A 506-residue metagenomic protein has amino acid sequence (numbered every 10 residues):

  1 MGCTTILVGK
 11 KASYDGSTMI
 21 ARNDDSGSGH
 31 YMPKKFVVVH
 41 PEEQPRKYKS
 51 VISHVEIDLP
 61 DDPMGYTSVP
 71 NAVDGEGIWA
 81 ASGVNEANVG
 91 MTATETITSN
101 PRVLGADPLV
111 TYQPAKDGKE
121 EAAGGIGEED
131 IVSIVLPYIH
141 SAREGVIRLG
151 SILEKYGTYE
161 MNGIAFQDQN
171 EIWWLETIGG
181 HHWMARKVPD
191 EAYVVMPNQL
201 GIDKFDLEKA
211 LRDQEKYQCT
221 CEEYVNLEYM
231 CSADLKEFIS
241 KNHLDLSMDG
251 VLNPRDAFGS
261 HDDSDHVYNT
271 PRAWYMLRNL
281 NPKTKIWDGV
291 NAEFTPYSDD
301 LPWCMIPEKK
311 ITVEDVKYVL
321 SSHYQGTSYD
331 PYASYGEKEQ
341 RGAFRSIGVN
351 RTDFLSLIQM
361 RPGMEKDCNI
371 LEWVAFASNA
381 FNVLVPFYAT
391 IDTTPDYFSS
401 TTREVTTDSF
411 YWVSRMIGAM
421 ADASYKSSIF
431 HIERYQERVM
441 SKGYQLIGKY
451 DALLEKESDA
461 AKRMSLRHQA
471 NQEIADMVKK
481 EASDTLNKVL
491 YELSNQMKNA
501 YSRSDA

Functional and structural regions predicted by a protein language model:
G2-E128, R148-N291: A contiguous strand-loop segment
D61-Y66, V146-I147, S334-G342: Short Pro/Gly-enriched beta-strand edge/turn motifs at strand-loop
V132-Y138: Short, well-ordered beta-strand elements within core beta-sheets of diverse protein domains
Y138-E144: Short, charged, surface-exposed loops that flank catalytic or proteolytic processing sites
V146-G150, K317, M440: Short, hydrophobic/amphipathic alpha-helical packing segments that form internal helix faces or helix-helix interfaces
L227-G363: Glycine-rich, aromatic-lined ligand/substrate-binding cores of catalytic and carbohydrate-binding domains
Y324-K456: Substrate-recognition/cap regions that form aromatic- and gly/pro-loop-enriched pockets for small-molecule ligands
E437-A506: Histidine-centered catalytic/metal-binding microenvironments
